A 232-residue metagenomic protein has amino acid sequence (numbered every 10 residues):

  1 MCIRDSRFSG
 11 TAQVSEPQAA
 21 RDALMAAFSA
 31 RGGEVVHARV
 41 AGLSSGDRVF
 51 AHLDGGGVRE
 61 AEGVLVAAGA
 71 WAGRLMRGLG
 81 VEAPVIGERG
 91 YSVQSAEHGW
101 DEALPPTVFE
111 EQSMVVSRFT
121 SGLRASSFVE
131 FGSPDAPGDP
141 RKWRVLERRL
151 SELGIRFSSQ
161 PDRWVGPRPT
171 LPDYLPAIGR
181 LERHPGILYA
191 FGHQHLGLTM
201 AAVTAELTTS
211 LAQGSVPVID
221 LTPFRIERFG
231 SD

Functional and structural regions predicted by a protein language model:
M1-I3: Short, small-residue-biased leader/transition segments that mark boundaries at the very start of proteins
D5-G55, R59-E62: Helical element adjacent to the flavin cofactor pocket in flavoenzyme catalytic cores
F8-A26, A70-W71, K142-R149, G197 (+1 more regions): Mid-domain beta-loop-alpha active-site segment that forms a flexible, acidic cofactor/metal-binding surface
T11, E110-E111, S151-D232: C-terminal catalytic lobe of FAD-dependent flavoproteins
D22, A26, A30, R77 (+2 more regions): Short, well-ordered alpha-helices that flank and scaffold nucleotide-derived cofactor binding pockets
V36, L65, L188-A190: Hydrophobic/aromatic beta-strand patches that form the interior of the parallel beta-sheet core in alpha/beta enzyme
A38, I86-G90, I219-L221: Short edge beta-strand segments in beta-sheet-rich domains
R48, V58-R59, G63-P185: Active-site substrate-recognition segment that forms the wall of the catalytic cavity or substrate channel
